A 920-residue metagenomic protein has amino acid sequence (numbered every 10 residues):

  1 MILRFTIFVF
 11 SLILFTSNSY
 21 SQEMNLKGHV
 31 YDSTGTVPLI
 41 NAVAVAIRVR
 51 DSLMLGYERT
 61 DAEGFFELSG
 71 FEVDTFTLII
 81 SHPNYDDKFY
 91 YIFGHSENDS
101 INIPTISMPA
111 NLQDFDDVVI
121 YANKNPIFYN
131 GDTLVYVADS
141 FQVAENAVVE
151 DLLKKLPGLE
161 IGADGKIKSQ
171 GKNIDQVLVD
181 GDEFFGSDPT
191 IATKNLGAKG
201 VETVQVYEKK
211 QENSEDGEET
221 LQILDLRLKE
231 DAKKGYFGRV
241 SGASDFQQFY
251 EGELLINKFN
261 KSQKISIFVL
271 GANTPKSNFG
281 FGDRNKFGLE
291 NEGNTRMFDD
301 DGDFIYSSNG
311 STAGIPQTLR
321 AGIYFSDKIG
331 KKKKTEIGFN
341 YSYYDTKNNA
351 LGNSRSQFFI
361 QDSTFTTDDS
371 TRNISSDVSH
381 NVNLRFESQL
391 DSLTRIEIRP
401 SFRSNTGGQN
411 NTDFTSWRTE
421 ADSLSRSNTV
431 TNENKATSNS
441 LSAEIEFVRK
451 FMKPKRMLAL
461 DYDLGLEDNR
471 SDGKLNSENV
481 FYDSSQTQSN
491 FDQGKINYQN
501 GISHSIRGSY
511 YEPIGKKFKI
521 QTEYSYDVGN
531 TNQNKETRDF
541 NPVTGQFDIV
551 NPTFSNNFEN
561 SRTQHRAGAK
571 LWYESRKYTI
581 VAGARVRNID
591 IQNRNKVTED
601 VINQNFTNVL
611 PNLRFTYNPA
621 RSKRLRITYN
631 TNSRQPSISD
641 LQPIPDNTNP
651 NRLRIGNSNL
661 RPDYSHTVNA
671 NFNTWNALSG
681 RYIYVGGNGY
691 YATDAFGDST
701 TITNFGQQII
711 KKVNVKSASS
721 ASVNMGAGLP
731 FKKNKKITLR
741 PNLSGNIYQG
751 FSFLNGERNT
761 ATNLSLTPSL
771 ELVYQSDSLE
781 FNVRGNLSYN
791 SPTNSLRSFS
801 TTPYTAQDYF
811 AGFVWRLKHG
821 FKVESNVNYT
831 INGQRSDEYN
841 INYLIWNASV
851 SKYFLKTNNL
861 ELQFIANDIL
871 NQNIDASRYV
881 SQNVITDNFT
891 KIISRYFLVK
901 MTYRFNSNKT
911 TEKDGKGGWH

Functional and structural regions predicted by a protein language model:
Q22, S33, V45, E63-F65 (+20 more regions): Membrane-proximal, glycine/serine-rich, low-complexity loop/turn segments characteristic of large bacterial
H29-L39: Structural motif
V49-F65: Short, acidic Ser/Thr/Gly-rich low-complexity loop/linker segments typical of extracellular and cell-surface proteins
G217, N278-R284, N349-T367, I374 (+13 more regions): Outer-membrane beta-barrel translocator domains and adjoining extracellular loop/strand segments of Gram-negative
F246, A313-I315, I374-S376, E433-T437 (+10 more regions): Replace "Gram-negative outer membrane beta-barrel proteins" with "bacterial and organellar outer membrane beta-barrel
S370, S503-S505, I549-N556, I655 (+3 more regions): Outer membrane beta-barrel strand-and-loop segments of large Gram-negative receptors, especially TonB-dependent
F491-V581, V597-D600, T616-A620, S717-G726 (+1 more regions): Outer-membrane beta-barrel transmembrane domain signature of Gram-negative proteins, especially the mid-to-C-terminal
S769-V773, S778-Y789, T801-H920: Conserved C-terminal beta-signal and adjacent last beta-strands/turns of outer-membrane beta-barrel proteins
